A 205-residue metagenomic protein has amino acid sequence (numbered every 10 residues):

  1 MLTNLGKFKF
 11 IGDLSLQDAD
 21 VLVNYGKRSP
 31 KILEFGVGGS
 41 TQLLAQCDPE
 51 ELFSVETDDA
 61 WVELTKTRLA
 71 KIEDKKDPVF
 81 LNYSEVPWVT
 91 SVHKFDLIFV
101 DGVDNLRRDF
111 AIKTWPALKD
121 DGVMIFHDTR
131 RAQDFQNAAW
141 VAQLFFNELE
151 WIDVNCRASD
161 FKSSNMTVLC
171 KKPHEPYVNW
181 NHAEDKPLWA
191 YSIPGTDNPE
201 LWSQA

Functional and structural regions predicted by a protein language model:
G12-E85: SAM cofactor-binding core of SAM-dependent methyltransferases, primarily the Rossmann-like beta-alpha-beta module
P30, L97, V123-M124: Hydrophobic "anchor" residues on beta-strands that sit immediately upstream of conserved functional sites
E34-V37, V55-T57, V100-V103, F126-T129: Short His-Asn-centered micro-motif
T90-L97: A short acidic, Gly/Pro-enriched loop at the edge of an enzyme's catalytic core that lines a small-molecule cofactor
D104-A205: C-terminal substrate-binding/active-site "lid" region of AdoMet-derived donor-dependent transferases
